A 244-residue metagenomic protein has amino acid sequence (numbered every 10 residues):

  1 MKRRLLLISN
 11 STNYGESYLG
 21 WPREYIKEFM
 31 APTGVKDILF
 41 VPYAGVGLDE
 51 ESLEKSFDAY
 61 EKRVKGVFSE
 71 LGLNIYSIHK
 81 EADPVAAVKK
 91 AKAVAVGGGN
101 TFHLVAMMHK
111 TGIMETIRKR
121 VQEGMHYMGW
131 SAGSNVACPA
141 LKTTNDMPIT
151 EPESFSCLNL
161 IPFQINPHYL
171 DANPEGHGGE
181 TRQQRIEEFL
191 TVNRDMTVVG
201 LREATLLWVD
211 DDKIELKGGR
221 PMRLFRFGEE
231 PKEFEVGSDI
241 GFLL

Functional and structural regions predicted by a protein language model:
K2, T33-I38, A91, G124: A general structural motif
K2-T33, Y43-G45, D49-A59, T143 (+1 more regions): C-terminal and late-domain segments of enzyme folds
L6-L7, A93-G97, M128, I165: Structural motif
K36, I75, Y127, M222: Hydrophobic anchor at the start of a short beta-strand that flanks the dinucleotide cofactor-binding loop
L39, G45-H109: Portal/gating segments that form or line small-molecule/metal binding sites
K90, K110-G124: Catalytic-core regions built around general acid/base machinery
A95-G98, V121-A140: Catalytic nucleophile loop
